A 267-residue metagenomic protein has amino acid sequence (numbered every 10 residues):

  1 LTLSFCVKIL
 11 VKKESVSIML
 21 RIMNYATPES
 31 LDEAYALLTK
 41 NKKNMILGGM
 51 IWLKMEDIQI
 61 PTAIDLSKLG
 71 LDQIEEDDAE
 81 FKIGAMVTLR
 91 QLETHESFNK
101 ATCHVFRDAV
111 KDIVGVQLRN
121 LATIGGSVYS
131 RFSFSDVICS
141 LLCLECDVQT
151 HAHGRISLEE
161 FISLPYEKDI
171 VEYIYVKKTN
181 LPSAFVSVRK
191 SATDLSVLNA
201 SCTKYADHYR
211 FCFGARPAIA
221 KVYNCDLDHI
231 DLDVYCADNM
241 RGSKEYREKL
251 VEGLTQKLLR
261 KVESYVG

Functional and structural regions predicted by a protein language model:
I9: An acidic-aromatic pocket/loop used at catalytic or ligand-binding sites
K12-G267: C-terminal structural segment of proteins
